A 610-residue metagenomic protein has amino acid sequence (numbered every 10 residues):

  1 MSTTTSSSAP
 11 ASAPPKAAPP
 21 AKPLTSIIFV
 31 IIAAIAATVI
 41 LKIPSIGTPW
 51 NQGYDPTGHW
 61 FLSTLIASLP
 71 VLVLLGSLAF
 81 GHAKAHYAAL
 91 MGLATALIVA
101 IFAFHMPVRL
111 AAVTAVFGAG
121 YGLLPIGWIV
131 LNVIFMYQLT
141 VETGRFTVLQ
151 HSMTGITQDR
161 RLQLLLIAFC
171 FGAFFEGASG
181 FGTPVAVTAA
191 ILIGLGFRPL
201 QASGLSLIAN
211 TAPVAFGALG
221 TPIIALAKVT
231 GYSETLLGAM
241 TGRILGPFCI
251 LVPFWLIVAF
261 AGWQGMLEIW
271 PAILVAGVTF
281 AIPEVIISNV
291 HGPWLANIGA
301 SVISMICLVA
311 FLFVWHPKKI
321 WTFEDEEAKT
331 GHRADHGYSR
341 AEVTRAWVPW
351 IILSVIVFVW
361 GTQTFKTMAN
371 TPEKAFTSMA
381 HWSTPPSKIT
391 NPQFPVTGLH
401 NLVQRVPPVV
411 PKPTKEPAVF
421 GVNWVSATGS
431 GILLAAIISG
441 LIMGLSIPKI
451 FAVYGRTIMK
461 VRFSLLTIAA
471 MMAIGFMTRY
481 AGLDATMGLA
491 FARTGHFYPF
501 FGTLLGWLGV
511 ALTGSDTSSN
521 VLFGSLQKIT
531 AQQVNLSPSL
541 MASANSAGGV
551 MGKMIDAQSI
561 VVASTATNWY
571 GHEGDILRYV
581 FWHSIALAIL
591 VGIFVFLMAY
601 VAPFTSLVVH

Functional and structural regions predicted by a protein language model:
M1-P56, L312-A346, N370-K415: Intrinsically disordered, low-complexity non-transmembrane regions of multi-pass membrane transporters
L24, A37-G47, A215-E326, A547-H610: Juxtamembrane and boundary regions of transmembrane helices in multi-pass small-molecule transporters and channels
A33, I66-G76, A83-H105, G127-V133 (+6 more regions): Hydrophobic mid-bilayer segments of alpha-helices in multi-pass membrane transport proteins, especially secondary
D55-L69, G122-I126, S179-P184, T235-L251 (+3 more regions): Structural signature of hydrophobic alpha-helical transmembrane segments
V113-L195, G444-T530: Membrane-embedded alpha-helical segments and adjacent helix-loop junctions characteristic of multi-pass solute
T140, G242-F254, V258, Y454-D484 (+1 more regions): C-terminal transmembrane helix pair
G155, Q163-F254, V258-L267, L489 (+2 more regions): Hydrophobic transmembrane alpha-helices that form the pore/transport pathway of multi-pass ion and small-solute
E327, G337-L505: Transmembrane helical segments that form the transport core of multi-pass membrane transport proteins
